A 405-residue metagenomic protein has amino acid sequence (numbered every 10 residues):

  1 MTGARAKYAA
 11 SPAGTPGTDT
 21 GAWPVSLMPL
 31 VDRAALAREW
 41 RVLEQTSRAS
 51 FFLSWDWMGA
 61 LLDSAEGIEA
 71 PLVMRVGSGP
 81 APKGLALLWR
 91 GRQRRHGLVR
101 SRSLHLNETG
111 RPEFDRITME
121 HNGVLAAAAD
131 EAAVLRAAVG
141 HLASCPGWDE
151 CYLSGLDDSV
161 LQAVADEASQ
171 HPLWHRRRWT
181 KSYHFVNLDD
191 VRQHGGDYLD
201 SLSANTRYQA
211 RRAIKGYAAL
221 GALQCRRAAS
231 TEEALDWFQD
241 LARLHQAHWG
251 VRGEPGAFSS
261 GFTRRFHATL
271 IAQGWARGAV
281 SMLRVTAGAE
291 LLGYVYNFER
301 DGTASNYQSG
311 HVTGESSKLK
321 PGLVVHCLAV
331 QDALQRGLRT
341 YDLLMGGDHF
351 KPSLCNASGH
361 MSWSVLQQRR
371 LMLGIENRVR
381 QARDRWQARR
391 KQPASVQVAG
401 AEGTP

Functional and structural regions predicted by a protein language model:
M1-P405: N-acyltransferase acceptor-side catalytic subdomain
